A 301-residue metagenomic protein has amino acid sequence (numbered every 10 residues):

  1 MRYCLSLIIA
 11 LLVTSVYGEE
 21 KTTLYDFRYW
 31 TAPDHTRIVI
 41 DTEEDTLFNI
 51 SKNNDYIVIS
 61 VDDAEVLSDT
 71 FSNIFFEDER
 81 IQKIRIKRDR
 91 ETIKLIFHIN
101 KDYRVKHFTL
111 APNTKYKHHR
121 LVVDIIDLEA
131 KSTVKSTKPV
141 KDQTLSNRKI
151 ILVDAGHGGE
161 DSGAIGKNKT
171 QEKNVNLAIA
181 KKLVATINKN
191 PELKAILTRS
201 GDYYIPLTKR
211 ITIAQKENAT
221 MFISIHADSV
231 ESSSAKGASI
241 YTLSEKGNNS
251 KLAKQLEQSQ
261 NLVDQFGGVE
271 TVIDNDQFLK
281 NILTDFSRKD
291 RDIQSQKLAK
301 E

Functional and structural regions predicted by a protein language model:
R2-I8, V16-I151, E160-S162, G166-K167 (+2 more regions): Short linear recognition/processing motifs and adjacent strand/loop elements at protein termini and domain edges
S132-Q277, R288-K300: Catalytic-core regions of hydrolytic enzymes
I282-R288: Flexible glycine/proline-enriched surface loops and loop-helix/loop-strand junctions
